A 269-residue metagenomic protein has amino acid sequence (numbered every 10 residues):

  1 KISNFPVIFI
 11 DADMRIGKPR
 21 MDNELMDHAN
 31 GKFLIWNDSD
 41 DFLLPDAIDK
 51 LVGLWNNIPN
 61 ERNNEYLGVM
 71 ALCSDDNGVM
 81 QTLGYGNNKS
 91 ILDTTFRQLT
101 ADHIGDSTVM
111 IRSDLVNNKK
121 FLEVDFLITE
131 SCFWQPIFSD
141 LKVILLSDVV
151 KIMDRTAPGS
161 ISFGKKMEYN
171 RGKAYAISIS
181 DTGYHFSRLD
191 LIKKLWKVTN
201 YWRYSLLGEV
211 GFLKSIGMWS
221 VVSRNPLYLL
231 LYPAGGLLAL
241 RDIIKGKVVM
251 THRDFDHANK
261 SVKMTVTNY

Functional and structural regions predicted by a protein language model:
K1-D11, N56: Acidic donor-binding segment of Leloir-type glycosyltransferases
A12-A29: Glycine-rich, basic loop-to-helix element that forms the pyrophosphate-binding segment of sugar-nucleotide handling
L34: Short aromatic/hydrophobic "clamp" motif used to bind/position activated sugar donors
D38-F42: The conserved acidic donor/metal-binding loop of glycosyltransferases
D46-L83: Conserved donor NDP-sugar-binding/catalytic core segment of glycosyltransferases
T82-G164: Conserved nucleotide-sugar donor-binding catalytic segment
S147-Y269: C-terminal subregions of glycosyltransferases and related glycan-biosynthesis enzymes
